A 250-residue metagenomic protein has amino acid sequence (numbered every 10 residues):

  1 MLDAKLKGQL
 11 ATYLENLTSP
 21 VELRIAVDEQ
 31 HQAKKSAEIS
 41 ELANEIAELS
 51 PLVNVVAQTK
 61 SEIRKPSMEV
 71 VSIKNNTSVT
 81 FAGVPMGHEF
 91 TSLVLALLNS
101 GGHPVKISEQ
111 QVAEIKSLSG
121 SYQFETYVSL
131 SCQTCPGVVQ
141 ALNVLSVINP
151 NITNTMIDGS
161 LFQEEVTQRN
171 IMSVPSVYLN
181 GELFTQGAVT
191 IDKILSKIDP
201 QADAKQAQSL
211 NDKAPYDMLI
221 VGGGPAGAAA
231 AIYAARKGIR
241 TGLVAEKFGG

Functional and structural regions predicted by a protein language model:
D3-A43, I115-M156: Local sequence-structure signature of Cys/Sec-based thiol-disulfide redox active-site neighborhoods
Q30, L161, K247-G250: Helix N-cap at the beta1-alpha1 junction of Rossmann-like dinucleotide-binding domains, i.e., the first residues
P51-E62, P150-E164: Thiol-based oxidoreductase modules, predominantly thioredoxin-like and allied folds used for disulfide exchange
K60-T80, V166-N180: Structural micro-motif
V71-P104, Y178-Q206: Non-catalytic, surface beta->alpha helical segment in thiol-disulfide oxidoreductase systems
H103-L118, K205-I220: Long, charged amphipathic helices and adjacent flexible linkers at domain junctions
E125, S129-L130, L142, V147 (+4 more regions): Beta1-alpha1 glycine-rich phosphate/pyrophosphate-binding loop at the start of Rossmann-like nucleotide-binding domains
S146-I152, G159-D217, R236: Extreme N-terminal leader/targeting segments of oxidoreductases
